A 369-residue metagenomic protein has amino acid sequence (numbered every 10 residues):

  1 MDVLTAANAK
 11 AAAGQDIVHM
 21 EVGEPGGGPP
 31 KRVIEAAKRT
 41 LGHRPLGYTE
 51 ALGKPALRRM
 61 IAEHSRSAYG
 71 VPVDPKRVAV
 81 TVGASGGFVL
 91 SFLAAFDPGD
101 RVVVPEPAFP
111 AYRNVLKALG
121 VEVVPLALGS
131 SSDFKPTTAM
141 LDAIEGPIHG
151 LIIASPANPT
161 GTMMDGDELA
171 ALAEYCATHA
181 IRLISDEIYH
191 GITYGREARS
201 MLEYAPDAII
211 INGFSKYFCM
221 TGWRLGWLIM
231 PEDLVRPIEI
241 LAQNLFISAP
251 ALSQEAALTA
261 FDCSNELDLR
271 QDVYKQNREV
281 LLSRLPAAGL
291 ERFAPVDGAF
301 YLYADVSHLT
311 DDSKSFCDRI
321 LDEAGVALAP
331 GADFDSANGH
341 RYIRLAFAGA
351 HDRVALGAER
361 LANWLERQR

Functional and structural regions predicted by a protein language model:
M1-G83, L90, A260-C263, R367-R369: N-terminal small-domain helix-loop-helix segment of the aminotransferase-like
K10-A13, L119, T178-H179, A288 (+2 more regions): Helix C-cap/helix->beta junction micro-motif
S67, D312, R319-L328, F334-R369: PLP-dependent enzyme catalytic core of the Aspartate aminotransferase-like
A94-L116: Conserved PLP-anchoring active-site segment centered on the Schiff-base-forming lysine
V124, L128-R196: Active-site phosphate-binding strand-loop segment of PLP-dependent enzymes
Y204-P237, A249-L252, A256, R341: Active-site PLP attachment segment
I238-A242, A260-P286: Structural signature of PLP-dependent enzymes
L258, Y274-L285, F293-V306: Conserved glycine-rich beta-strand-loop-beta hairpin in the small C-terminal domain of fold type I
